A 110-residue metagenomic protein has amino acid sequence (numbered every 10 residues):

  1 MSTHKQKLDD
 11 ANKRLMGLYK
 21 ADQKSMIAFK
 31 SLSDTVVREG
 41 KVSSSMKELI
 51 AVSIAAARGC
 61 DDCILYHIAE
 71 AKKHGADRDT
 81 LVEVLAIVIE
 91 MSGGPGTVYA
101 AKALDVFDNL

Functional and structural regions predicted by a protein language model:
M1-M46, V98-L110: Acidic, glycine/proline-rich low-complexity segments that act as flexible tails and inter-domain linkers
V36, I54, V88-I89: Short amphipathic alpha-helical interaction patches enriched in hydrophobic/aromatic residues with interspersed Lys/Arg
K41-R58, D79-V84: Immediate flanking context of iron-sulfur cluster ligation sites
A56, E70-K73, E90: Short basic/hydrophobic patches in alpha-helices and adjacent helix-turn junctions that form amphipathic surface motifs
C60-C63: Short cysteine clusters
Y66-D79: Iron-sulfur (Fe-S) cluster-binding segments and ferredoxin-like electron-carrier domains, especially [2Fe-2S]
T80-D105: C-terminal structural segments of small proteins and small subunits
